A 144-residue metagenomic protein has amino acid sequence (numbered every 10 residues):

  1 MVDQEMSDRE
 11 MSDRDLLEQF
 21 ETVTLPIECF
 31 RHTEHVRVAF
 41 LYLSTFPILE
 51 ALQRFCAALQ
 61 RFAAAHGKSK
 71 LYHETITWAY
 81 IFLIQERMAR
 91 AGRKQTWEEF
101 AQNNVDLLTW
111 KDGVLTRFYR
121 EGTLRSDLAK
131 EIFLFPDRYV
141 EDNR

Functional and structural regions predicted by a protein language model:
D8, V23-W97: Conserved, aromatic- and glycine-enriched, well-ordered alpha/beta core segments that occur as contiguous structural
E10, F20, L108-T109: Alpha-helical interaction segments
D13-I27: Metal- and O2-centered redox machinery and metal/ROS homeostasis
H73-R144: A charged, amphipathic interaction segment
